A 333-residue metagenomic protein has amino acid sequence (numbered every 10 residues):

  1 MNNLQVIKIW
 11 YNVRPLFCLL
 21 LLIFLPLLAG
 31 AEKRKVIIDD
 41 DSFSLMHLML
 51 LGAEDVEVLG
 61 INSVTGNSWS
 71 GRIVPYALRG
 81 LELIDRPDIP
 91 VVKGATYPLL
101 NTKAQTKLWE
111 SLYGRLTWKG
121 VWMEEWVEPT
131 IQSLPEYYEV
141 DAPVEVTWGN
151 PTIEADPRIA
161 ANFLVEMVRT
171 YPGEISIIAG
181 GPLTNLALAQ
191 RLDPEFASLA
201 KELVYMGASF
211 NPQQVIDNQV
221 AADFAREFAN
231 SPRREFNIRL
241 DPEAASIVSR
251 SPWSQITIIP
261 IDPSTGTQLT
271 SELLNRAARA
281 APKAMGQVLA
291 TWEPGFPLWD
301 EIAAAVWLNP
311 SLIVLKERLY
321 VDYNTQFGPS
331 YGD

Functional and structural regions predicted by a protein language model:
N2-F17: Bacterial N-terminal signal peptides that target proteins for export
V6-I9, K33, T106: Intrinsic disorder/low-complexity segments enriched in polar/small residues
L19-L22, N185: Hydrophobic alpha-helical segments of integral membrane proteins
L21-A29: Hydrophobic h-region of N-terminal signal peptides that target proteins for export in Gram-negative bacteria
E32-P90, P98, T102-A104, E128-T257 (+1 more regions): Active-site histidine-anchored catalytic micro-motif
E32-R34, H47-V58, D223-P232, F236-D333: Conformational coupling and interaction surfaces
A95, K107, Y113-Y138: Low-complexity, serine/threonine/proline-enriched polar segments
